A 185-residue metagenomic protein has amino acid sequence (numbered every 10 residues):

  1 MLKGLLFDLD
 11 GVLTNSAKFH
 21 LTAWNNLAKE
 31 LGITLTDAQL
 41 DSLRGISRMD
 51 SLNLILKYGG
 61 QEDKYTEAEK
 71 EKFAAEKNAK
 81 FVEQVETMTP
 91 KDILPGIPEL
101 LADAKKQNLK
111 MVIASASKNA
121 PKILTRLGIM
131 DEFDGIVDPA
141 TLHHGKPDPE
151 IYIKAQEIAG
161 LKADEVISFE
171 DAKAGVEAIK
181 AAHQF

Functional and structural regions predicted by a protein language model:
M1, E83-I113: Short, acidic loop-to-helix structural element flanking the phosphoryl-transfer center in phosphate-processing enzymes
M1-S42: Active-site neighborhood of HAD-like aspartate-dependent phosphohydrolases
L21, N25, R48-N53, A74 (+2 more regions): An amphipathic alpha-helix signature
L27-A28, M49-Y65, I123, A155-Q156: Helix-loop "lid/cap" segments that line or gate small-molecule binding pockets
K57-P95: Metal-dependent phosphoesterase signature
P90-K91, A114, K118-I167, K173-A181: Substrate-recognition "cap/lid" segment bordering the active-site pocket of phosphatases
K110, E165, F185: Residues at the starts of beta-strands that form the adenosine-phosphate
